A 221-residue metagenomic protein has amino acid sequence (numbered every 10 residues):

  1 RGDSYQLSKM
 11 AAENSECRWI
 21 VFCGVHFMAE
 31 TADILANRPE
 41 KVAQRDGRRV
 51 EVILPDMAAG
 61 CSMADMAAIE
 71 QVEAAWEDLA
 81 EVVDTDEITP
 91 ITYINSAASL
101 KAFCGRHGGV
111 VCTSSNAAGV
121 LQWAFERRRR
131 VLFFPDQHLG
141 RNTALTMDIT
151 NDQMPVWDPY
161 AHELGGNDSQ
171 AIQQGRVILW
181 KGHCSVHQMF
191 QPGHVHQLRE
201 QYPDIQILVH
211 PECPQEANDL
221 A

Functional and structural regions predicted by a protein language model:
R1-A221: The feature marks the mature, well-folded catalytic cores of soluble enzymes
